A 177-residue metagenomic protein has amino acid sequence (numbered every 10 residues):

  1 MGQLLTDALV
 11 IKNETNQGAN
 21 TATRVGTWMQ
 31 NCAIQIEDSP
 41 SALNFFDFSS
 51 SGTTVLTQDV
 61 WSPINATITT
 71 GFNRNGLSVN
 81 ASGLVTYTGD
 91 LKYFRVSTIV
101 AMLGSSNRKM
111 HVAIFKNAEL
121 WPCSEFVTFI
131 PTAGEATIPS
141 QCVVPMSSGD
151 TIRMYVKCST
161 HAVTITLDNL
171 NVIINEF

Functional and structural regions predicted by a protein language model:
M1-P40: Extracellular "spike/adhesin" assembly and maturation modules and analogous cytosolic coiled-coil scaffolds
A8-L9, I34-D90, R95-K109, Q141 (+1 more regions): Terminal (often C-terminal
E14-Q17, S51, T57-D59, N107 (+2 more regions): Glycine-centered loop/turn motifs
Q17-G18, A22, G89, N107 (+1 more regions): A broadly tuned, weak detector of single residues within folded domains
L91, G149-T151: A generic structural motif
S97-S148, Y155-V163, F177: Terminal beta-strand-rich extracellular "head" domains that mediate receptor/glycan or other ligand binding
